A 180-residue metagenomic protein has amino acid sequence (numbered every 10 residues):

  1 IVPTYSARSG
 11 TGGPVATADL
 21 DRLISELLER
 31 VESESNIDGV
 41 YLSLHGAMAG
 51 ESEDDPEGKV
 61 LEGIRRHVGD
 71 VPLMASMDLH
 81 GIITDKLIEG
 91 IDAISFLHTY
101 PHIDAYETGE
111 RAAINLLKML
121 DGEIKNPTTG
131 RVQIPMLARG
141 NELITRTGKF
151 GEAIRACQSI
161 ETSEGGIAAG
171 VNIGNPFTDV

Functional and structural regions predicted by a protein language model:
I1-R30: N-terminal glycine-rich anion-binding loop in soluble enzyme alpha/beta folds
S9-G13, H45-G50, P101, Q133-E142: Active-site-proximal beta-alpha loop/turn segments in soluble metabolic enzymes
T17-I24, E32-M119: Active-site histidine-anchored catalytic micro-motif
L42-H45, T129, F177: Core alpha/beta catalytic barrel or barrel-like domain that forms the active/cofactor pocket in diverse metabolic
D92-F96, V132-M136, V180: Short acidic (Asp/Glu) and glycine-rich catalytic loops that position anionic groups and cofactors
H102-T108, G130-R139, A169-N175: Active-site catalytic microenvironments in core metabolic enzymes, especially phosphate/sugar-handling
L120-G148: Internal, active-site/partner-interface "lid" segment
N141-V180: Hard-cation-handling environments
